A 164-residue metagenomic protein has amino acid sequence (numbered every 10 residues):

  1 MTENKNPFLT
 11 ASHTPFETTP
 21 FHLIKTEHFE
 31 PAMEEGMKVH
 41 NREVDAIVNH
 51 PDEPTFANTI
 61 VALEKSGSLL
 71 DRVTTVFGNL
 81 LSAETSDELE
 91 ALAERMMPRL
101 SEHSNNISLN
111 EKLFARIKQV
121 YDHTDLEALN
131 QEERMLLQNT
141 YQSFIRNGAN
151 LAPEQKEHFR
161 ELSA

Functional and structural regions predicted by a protein language model:
M1-A164: Zn2+-dependent metallopeptidase catalytic domains
